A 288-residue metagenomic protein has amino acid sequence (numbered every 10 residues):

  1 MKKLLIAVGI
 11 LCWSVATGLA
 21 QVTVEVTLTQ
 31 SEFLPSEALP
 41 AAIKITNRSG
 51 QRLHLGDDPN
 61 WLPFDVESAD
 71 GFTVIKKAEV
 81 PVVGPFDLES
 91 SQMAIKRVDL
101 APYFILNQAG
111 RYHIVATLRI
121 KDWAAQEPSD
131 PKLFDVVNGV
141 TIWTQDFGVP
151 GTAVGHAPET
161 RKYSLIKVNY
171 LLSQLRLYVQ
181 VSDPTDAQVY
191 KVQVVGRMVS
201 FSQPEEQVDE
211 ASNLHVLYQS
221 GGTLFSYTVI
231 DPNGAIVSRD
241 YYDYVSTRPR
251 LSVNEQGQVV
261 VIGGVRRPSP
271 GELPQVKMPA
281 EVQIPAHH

Functional and structural regions predicted by a protein language model:
L4-V15: Sec-dependent N-terminal signal peptides
A16-A20: Sec/Tat signal peptide C-region and signal peptidase I cleavage site
Q21-V26, E32-L34, A38-A101, R111-T117 (+2 more regions): Contiguous segments within soluble domain cores/interaction surfaces
F104-L106: Residue-level recognition of secondary-structure-to-loop junctions
P128-T160: Low-complexity, Pro/Ser/Thr- and charge-rich linker/hinge segments at domain boundaries
G151-Q180, E205-G221, P249-G271: Short beta-strand elements that form the blades of beta-propeller/WD-repeat-like and other beta-sheet-rich scaffold
R176-G196, L224-Y242, S269-H288: Surface-exposed loop/turn elements that mediate protein-protein interactions on large endomembrane-trafficking
V194-N254: Blade-loop segments of beta-propeller domains
